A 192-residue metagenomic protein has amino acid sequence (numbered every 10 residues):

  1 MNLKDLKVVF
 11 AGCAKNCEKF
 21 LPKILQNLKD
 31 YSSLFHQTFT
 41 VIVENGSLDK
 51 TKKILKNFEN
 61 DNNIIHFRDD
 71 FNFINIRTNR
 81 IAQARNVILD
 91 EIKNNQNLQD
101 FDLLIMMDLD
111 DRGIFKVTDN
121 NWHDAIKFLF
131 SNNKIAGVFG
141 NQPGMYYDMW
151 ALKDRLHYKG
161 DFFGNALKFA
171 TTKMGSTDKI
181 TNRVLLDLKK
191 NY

Functional and structural regions predicted by a protein language model:
L6-V8, Y31-V41, K50, N63-I64 (+1 more regions): Short loop->beta transition adjacent to catalytic acidic/histidine clusters or analogous donor-positioning motifs
C17-S32: Short, well-formed alpha-helical segments that are part of the catalytic scaffolds of diverse glycosyltransferases
E18, V43-K53, F71, D111: A conserved acidic beta->alpha catalytic loop
K23, N27, I54, Q83 (+2 more regions): Alpha-helical elements of Rossmann-like donor-binding domains used by nucleotide-donor carbohydrate transfer enzymes
D30-F35, E91-F101, I126-N133: Alpha-helix termini
F58-F101: Active-site-proximal specificity loops/subdomain of glycosyltransferases
L98-I114: Short beta-strand-to-loop acidic/aromatic patch adjacent to the donor-nucleotide binding site
D111-Y192: Conserved catalytic core of nucleotide-sugar-dependent glycosyltransferases
